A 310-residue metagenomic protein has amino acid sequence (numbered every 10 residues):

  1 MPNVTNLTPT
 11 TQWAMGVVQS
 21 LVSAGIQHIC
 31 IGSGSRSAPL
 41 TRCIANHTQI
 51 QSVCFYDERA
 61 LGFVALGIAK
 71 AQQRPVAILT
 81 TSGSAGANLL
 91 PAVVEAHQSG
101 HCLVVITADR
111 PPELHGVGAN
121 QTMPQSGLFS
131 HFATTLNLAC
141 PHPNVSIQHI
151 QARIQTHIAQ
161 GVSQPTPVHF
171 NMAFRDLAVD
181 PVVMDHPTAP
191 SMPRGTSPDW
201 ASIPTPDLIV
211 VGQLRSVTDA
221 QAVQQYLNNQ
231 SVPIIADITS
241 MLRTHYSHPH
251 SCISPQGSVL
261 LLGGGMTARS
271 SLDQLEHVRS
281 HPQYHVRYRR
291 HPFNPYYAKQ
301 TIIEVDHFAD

Functional and structural regions predicted by a protein language model:
P2-V4, T8, Q151-P206: Conformationally flexible catalytic loops at phosphate/diphosphate-handling active centers
G16-I26, I68-Q73, I158-P165, P198-D207 (+1 more regions): Glycine-rich phosphate/diphosphate-binding loops that line cofactor/substrate pockets in enzymes
Q27-V64, T196-G257, G265: Anionic-ligand anchoring segments at beta-strand to alpha-helix junctions in alpha/beta enzyme folds, i.e., glycine
P39-P112, A268: Thiamine diphosphate
L79-T81, C102-D109, A139, H169-A173 (+3 more regions): Short beta-strand segments
A96, I106-H157, I235-D310: Glycine-rich, acidic loop regions that bind phosphate or pyrophosphate groups
R110, M172-A178, Q213-R215, T239-S240 (+1 more regions): Glycine-rich beta-alpha junction loops
